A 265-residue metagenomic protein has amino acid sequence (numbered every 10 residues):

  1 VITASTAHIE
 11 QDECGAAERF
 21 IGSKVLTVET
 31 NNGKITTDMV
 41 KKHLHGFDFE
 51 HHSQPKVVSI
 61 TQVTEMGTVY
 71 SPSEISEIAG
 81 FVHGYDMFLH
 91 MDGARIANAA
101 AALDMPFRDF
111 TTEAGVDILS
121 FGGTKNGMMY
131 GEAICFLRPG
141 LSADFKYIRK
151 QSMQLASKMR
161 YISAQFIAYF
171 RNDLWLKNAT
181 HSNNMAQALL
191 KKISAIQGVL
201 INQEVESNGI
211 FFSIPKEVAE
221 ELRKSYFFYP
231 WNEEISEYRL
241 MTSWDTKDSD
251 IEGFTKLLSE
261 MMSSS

Functional and structural regions predicted by a protein language model:
V1-Q203, S207-S213, E217-E221, S225 (+3 more regions): Conserved PLP-enzyme active-site core in the AAT-like
